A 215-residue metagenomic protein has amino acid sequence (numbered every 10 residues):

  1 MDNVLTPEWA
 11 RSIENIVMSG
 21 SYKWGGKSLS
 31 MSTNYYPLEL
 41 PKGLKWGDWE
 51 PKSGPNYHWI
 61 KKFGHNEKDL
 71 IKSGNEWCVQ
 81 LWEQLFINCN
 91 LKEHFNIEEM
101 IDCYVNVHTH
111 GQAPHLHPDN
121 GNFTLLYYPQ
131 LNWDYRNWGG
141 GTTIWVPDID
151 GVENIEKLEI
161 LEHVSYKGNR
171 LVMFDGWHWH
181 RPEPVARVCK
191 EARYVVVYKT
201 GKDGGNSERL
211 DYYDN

Functional and structural regions predicted by a protein language model:
M1-F95: Non-heme Fe(II)/2-oxoglutarate
N75, V79, E83, E93-N215: Catalytic core of non-heme Fe(II) oxygenases with the double-stranded beta-helix
